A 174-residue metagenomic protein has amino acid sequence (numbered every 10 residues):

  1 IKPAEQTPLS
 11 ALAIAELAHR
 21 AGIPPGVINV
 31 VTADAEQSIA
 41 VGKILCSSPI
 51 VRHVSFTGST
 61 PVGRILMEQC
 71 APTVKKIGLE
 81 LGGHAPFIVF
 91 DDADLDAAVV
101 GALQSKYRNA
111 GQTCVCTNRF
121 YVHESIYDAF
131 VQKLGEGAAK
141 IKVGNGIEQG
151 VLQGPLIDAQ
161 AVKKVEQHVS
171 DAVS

Functional and structural regions predicted by a protein language model:
I1, P24-V27, C46-H53: Short, surface-exposed connector motifs at secondary-structure boundaries
I1-G26, V74: Conserved small-residue-rich beta-alpha loop and adjacent elements that most often cradle the phosphate/pyrophosphate
K2-A4, T32, F90-D91: Short beta->alpha connector loops at strand-helix junctions that form conserved, small/polar/Pro-enriched
R20, Q37, S48, H53 (+1 more regions): ALDH superfamily catalytic-core signature
G26-N29, F87: Rossmann-like NAD(H)/NADP(H) cofactor-binding core
A35-G42: Structural motif
G42-K43, V99: Short hydrophobic/charged patches on amphipathic alpha-helices used for structural packing and interfaces
